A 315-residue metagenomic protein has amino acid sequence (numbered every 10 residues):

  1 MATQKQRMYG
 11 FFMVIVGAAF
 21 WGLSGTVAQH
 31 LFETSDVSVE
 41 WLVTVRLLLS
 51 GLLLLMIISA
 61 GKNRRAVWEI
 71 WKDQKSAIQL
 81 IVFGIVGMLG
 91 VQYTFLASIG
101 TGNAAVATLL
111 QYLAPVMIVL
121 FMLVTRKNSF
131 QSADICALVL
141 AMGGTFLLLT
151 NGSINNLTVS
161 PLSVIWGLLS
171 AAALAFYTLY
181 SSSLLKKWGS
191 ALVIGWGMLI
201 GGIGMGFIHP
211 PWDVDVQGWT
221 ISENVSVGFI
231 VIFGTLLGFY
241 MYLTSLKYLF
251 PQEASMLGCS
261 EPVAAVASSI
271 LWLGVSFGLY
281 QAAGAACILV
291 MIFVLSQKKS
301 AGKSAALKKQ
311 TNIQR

Functional and structural regions predicted by a protein language model:
M1-T44, N156-S183, I203, L307-R315: Glycine-/small-residue-enriched transmembrane alpha-helix faces in small-molecule transporters and effluxers
A2-T3, H30, S50-D73, L120 (+5 more regions): Membrane-interface helix-cap regions at the ends of transmembrane helices in multi-pass membrane proteins
M8-M13, E40-A60, V82, A137-G143 (+3 more regions): Hydrophobic alpha-helical transmembrane segments of multi-pass integral membrane proteins, especially transporters
A18, V45, M88, Q92 (+3 more regions): Helix-helix packing/entry segments at the starts of transmembrane helices
L47, N128, T150-N151, E223-V225 (+1 more regions): C-terminal-most transmembrane helix of multi-pass membrane proteins
L49, L53, L110-V124, V139-L140 (+3 more regions): Alpha-helical transmembrane segments of compact multi-pass small-molecule transporters, enriched in specific families
K62-A105, L147, V231-L249: Specific transmembrane alpha-helical segments of multi-pass solute transporters/efflux pumps, especially DMT/EamA
Q111, V124-L147, L157-V164, T220 (+2 more regions): Loop-to-transmembrane alpha-helix entry segments
